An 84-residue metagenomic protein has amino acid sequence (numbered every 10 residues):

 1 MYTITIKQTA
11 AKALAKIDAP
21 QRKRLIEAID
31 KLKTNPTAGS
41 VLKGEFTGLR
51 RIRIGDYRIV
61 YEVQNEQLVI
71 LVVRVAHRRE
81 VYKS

Functional and structural regions predicted by a protein language model:
M1-T5, T9, K16, P20-I26 (+3 more regions): Enriched for short, Lys/Arg-rich terminal
T9-A11, T37: A broad detector of the eukaryotic-type serine/threonine protein kinase catalytic domain
D30-I52: A short, surface-exposed loop/turn module that caps and links secondary-structure elements
